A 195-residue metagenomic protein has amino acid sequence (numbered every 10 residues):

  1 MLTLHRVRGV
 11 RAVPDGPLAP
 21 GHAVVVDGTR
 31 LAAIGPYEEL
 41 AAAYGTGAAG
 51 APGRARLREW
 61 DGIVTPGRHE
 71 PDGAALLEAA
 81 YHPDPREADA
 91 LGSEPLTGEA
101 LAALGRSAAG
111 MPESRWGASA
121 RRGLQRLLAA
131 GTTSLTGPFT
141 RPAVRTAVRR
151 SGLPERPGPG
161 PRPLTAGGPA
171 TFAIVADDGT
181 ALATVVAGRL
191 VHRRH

Functional and structural regions predicted by a protein language model:
M1-A51, G160-T180, V185-H195: N-terminal metal-binding scaffold of metallo-dependent hydrolase/deaminase domains
L2-R6, A41-A103, E113-S114: Replace "His-x-His-based motif
T3, R54-A55, L128-G137, F172: Hydrophobic beta-strand segments of well-ordered beta-sheets in folded domains
L4, G28, A103-S107, A118: Non-catalytic sensory/regulatory segments that transmit input signals in bacterial signaling proteins
G53-R58, P154-R156, T184: Conserved beta-strand scaffold positions in the cores of enzyme catalytic domains, especially in NTP/NDP-utilizing
R106-A130: Alpha-helix-centered segments that form part of catalytic cores
S119, G123, T140-V144, G160 (+1 more regions): General structural feature for long, well-ordered alpha-helical segments within catalytic domains of soluble enzymes
T133-P161: Active-site loop-helix segments enriched in His/Asp/Glu that coordinate and activate a nucleophilic water at divalent
